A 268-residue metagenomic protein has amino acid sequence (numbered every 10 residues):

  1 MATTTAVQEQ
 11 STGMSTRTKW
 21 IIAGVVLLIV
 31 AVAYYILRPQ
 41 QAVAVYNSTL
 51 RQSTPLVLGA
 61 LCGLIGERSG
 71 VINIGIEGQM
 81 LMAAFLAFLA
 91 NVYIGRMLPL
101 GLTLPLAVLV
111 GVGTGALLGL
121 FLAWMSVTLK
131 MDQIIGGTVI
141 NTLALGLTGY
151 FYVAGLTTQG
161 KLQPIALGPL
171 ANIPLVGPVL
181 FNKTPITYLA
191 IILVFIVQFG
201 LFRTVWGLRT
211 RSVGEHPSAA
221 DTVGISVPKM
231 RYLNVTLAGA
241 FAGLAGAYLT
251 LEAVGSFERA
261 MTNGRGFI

Functional and structural regions predicted by a protein language model:
A2-G59, I72, L86, M97-L106: Membrane-interfacial amphipathic/re-entrant helices at transmembrane-helix boundaries
W20-Y34, G59, F88, L145-G149 (+2 more regions): Hydrophobic core segments of alpha-helical transmembrane domains in multi-pass membrane transport and ion-translocation
V26-Q40, G149-Y152, T157, F199-G207: Structural signal for alpha-helical transmembrane segments and their membrane-water exit/capping regions in multi-pass
L37-S48, V153, L201, V235-I268: Inter-helical junctions in multi-pass inner-membrane proteins, predominant in energy-converting antiporter-like
V45-P99, A107-I134: Single transmembrane alpha-helix segments in multi-pass membrane proteins
M80, A84-F85, G115, N141-L145 (+3 more regions): Residue-level recognition of pore/gate-forming positions within transmembrane alpha-helices of multi-pass
A144-R203, Y232-L233, A253-G264: Transmembrane helix-bundle core of multi-pass membrane transporters and related energy-transducing complexes
